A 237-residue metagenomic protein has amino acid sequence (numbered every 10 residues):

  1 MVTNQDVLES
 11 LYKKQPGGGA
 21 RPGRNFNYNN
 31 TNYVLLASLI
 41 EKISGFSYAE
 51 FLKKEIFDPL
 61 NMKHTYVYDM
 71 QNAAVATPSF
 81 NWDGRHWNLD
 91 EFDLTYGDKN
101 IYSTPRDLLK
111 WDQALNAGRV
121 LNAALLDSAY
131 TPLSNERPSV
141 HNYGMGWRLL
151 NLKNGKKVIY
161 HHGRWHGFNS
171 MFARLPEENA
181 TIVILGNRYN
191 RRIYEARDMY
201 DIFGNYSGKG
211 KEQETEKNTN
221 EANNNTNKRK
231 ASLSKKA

Functional and structural regions predicted by a protein language model:
M1-H166: Short, surface-exposed loop or secondary-structure junction motifs that flank catalytic or metal-binding residues
D6, N32, Q71, A114 (+3 more regions): Intrinsic disorder/low-complexity detector
N32, R148, T181, E195-M199 (+1 more regions): Glycine-centered structural positions embedded in regular secondary structure
K156, R188-A237: Short, gly/Ser/Thr-rich active-site loops of penicillin-recognizing serine hydrolases
M171-R188: Short, well-ordered beta-strand elements
